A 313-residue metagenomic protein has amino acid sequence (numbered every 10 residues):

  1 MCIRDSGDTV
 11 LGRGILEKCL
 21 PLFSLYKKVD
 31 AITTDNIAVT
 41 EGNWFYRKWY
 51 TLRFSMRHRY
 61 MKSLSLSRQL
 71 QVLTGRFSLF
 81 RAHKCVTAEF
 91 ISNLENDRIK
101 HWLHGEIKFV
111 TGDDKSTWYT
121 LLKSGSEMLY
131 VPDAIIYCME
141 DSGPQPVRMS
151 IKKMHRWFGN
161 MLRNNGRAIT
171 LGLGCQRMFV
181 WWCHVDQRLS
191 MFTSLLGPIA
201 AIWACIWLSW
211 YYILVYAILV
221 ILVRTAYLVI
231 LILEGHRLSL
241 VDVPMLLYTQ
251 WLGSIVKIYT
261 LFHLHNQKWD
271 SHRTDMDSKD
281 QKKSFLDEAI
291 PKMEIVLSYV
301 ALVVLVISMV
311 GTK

Functional and structural regions predicted by a protein language model:
R4-Q176: Non-transmembrane catalytic domains and loops of membrane-associated enzymes and transporters that build or traffic
A31, Q176-T193, M276-A301: Loop-to-transmembrane boundary segments
F45, V147, G174-V185, W210-L214 (+3 more regions): Structural motif marking the loop-to-transmembrane transition
R47-K62, K152, R156-R167, Q187 (+3 more regions): Short hydrophobic helices that act as membrane-entry/anchoring signals
F77-R81, R98, I199-A201, E294-Y299: A general structural signal for short secondary-structure boundary/capping elements
G166-L171, Q267-S284: Juxtamembrane amphipathic/hinge helix adjacent to a transmembrane helix
D186-K268, A301-K313: Membrane-embedded multi-pass helical conduit in multi-pass membrane proteins, especially envelope-biosynthetic
